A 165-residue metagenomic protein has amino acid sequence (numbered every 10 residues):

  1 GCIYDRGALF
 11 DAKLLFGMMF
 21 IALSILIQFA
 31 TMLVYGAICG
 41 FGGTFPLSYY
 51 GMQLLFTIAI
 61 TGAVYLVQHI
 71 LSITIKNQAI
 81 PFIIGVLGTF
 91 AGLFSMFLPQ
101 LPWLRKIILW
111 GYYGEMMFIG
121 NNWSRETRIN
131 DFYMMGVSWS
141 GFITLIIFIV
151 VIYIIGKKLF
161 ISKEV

Functional and structural regions predicted by a protein language model:
G1-F10: Interfacial "coupling" helices/loops that link adjacent transmembrane helices in transporter permeases
F10-I75, L93, Y113, T127-W139: Secretory targeting signals
K13-L14, G85-V86, L145: Residue-level recognition of transmembrane alpha-helices in multi-pass small-molecule transporters/permeases
L26-A30, G62, L66, I70 (+3 more regions): Transmembrane alpha-helix boundary/anchor motif
L33-F45, N77, F97, L101-R105 (+1 more regions): Transmembrane helix-loop junctions in multipass membrane proteins, especially transporters and channels
F56-I60, I80, F148-I149: Alpha-helical transmembrane segments of multi-pass membrane transport proteins
I75-L87: Alpha-helical transmembrane segments of multi-pass membrane transporters/permeases
F82, F90-S162: Terminal transmembrane helical anchor/hairpin motif
